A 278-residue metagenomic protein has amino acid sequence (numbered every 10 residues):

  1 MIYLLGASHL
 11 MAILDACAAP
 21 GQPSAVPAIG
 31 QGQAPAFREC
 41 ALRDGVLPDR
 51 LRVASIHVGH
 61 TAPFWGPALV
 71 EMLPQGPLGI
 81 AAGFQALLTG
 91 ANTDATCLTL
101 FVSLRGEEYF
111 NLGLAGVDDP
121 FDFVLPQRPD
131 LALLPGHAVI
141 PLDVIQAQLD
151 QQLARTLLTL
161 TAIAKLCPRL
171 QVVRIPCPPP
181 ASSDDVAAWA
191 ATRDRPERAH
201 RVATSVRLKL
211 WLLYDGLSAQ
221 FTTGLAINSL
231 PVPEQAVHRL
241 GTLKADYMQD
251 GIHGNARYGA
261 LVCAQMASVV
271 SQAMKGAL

Functional and structural regions predicted by a protein language model:
M1-Y3: Extreme N-terminal starter segment of soluble prokaryotic enzymes
A7: Active-site glycine-centered loops adjacent to acidic/histidine catalytic or metal-binding residues that shape
L10-L14, A34, T156, W211-S218 (+2 more regions): Short, highly selective alpha-helical patches that border small-molecule cofactor pockets in redox/cofactor-processing
A12-A18, P23-P126: Conserved SGNH/GDSL esterase-like catalytic core that processes O-acyl groups on lipids and polysaccharides
A41-I56, T61-P67, V172-V173, P231-I252: Short flexible/disordered coil segments
A81, D150-L153, L157, A256-A267: Short, amphipathic alpha-helical "lid/cap" segments that border enzyme active or binding sites
L88-K244: Alpha-helical cap/lid subdomain in secreted, periplasmic, or secretory-pathway luminal O-acyl-processing enzymes
K209, L213, A245-L278: Histidine-centered active-site loop/cap adjacent to the catalytic His in serine esterases/O-acetyl transfer systems
